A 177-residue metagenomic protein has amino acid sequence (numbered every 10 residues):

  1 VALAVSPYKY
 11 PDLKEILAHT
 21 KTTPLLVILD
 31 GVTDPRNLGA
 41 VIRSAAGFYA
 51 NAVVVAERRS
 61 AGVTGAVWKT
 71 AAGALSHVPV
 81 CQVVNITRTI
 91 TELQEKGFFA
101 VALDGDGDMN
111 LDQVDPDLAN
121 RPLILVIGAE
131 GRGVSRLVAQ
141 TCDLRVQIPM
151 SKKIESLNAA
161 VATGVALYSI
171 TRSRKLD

Functional and structural regions predicted by a protein language model:
V1-D177: Post-transcriptional modification and biogenesis factors for structured RNAs of the translation apparatus
